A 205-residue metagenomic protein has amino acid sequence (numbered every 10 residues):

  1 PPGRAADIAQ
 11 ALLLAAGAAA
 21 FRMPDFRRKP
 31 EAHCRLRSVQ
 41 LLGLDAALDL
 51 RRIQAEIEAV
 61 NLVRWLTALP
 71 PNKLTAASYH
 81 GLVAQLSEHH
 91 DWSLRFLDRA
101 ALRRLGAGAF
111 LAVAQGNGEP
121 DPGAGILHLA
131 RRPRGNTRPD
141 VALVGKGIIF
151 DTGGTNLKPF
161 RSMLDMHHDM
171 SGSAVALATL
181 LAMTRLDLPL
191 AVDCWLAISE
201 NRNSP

Functional and structural regions predicted by a protein language model:
P1-I149, R185-L186: N-terminal hydrophobic/helix-forming segments and targeting peptides
V83, D140-L143, T152, L157-E200: Alpha-helical metal-binding/catalytic segments enriched in His/Glu/Asp
R103-R104, F150, E200-P205: Flexible loop/turn segments at secondary-structure boundaries
G108, Q115-N117, M163-L164, H168-M170 (+1 more regions): Alpha-helix boundary/interfacial micro-motifs
